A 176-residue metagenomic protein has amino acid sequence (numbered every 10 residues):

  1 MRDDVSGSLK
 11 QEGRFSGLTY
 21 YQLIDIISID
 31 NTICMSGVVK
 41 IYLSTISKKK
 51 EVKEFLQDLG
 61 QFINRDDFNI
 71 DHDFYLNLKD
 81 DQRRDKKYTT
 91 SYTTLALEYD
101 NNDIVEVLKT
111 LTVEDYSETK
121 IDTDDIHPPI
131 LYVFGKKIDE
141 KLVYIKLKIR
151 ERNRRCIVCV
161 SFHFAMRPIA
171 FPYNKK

Functional and structural regions predicted by a protein language model:
S6-S8, S16, S28, S36: Serine residues within intrinsically disordered or low-complexity segments
Q11, L23: Cationic, low-complexity basic patches in intrinsically disordered or flexible, solvent-exposed regions
F15, Y20-Y21, Y42: Aromatic (phenylalanine/tyrosine) cluster motif
D25-N31, M35-V38, Y173-N174: ATP/Mg2+-dependent ligation/transfer catalytic cores
C34-K50, E54-P128: Compact soluble domain cores
K109-C156: Functional cores of ribonucleases/endoribonucleases
I149-K176: Enriched for short, Lys/Arg-rich terminal
